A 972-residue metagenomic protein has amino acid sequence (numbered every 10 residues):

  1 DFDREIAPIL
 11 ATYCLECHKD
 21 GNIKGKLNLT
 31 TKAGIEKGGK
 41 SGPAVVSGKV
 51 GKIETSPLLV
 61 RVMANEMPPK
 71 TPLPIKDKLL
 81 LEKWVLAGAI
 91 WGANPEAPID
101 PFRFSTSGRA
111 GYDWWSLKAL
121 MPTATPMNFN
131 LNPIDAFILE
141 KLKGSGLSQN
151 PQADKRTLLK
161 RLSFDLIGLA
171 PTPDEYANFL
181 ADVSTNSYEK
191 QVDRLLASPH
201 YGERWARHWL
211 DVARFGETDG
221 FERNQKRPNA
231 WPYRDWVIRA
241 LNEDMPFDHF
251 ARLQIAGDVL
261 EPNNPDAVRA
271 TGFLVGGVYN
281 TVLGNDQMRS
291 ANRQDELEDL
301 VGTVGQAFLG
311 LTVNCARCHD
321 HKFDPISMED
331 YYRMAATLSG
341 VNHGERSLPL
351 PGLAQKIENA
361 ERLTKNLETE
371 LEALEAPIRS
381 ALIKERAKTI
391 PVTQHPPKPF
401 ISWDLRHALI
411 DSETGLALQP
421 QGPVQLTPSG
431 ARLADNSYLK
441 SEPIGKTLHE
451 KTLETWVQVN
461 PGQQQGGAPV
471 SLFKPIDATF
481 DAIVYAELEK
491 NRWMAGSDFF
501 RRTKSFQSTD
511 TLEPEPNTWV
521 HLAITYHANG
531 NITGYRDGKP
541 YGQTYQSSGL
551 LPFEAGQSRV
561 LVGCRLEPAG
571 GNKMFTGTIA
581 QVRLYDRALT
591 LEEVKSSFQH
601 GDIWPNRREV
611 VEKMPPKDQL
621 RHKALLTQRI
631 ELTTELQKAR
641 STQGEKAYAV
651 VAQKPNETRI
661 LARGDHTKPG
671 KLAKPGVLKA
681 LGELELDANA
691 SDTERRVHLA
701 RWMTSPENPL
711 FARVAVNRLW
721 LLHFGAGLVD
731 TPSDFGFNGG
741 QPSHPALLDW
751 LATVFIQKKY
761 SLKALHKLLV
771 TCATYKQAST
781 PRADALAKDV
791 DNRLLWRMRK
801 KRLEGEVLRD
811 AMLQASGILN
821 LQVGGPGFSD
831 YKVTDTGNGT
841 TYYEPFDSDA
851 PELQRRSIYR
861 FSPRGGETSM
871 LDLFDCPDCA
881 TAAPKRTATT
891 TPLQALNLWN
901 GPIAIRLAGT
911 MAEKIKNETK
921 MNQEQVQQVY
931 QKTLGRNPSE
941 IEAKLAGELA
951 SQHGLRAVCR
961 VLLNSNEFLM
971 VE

Functional and structural regions predicted by a protein language model:
D1-E82, W91-E140, R156-R161, P171-A177 (+14 more regions): Solvent-exposed helix-loop boundary motif
K19-N22, K26-L29, K70, A93-P98 (+23 more regions): Short, solvent-exposed loop/turn and secondary-structure capping segments
W115, F221, E243, V275-L405 (+2 more regions): Active-site histidine-acidic residue metal-binding/catalytic motifs, centered on HxH/HExxH-like signatures
N128-R161, D165, L169-H200, F215-P262 (+9 more regions): Primarily short, surface-exposed interaction patches in extracytoplasmic proteins
S187-M328, M334-A335, S339, Q458-N460 (+4 more regions): Extended surface/linker regions that mediate inter-domain or inter-protein docking in multi-component redox
G277-R289, L309-T312, A431, A495-D498 (+4 more regions): Active-site-adjacent bridging/hinge elements
E375-E645, M812: Extracellular glycan-associated modules
